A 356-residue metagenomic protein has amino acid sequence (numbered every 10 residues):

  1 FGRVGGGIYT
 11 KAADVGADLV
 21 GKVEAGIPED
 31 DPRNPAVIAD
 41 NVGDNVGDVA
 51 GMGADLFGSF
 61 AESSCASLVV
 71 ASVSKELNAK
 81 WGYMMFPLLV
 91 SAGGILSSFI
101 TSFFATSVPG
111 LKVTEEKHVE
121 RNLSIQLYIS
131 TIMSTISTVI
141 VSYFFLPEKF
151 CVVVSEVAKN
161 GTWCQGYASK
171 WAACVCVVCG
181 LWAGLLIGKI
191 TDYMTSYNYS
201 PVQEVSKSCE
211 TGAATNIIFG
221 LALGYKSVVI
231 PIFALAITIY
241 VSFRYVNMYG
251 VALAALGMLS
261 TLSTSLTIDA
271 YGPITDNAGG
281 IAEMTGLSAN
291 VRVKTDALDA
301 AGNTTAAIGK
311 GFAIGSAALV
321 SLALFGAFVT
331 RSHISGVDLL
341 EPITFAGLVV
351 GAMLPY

Functional and structural regions predicted by a protein language model:
F1-Y356: Hydrophobic packing and interface segments
